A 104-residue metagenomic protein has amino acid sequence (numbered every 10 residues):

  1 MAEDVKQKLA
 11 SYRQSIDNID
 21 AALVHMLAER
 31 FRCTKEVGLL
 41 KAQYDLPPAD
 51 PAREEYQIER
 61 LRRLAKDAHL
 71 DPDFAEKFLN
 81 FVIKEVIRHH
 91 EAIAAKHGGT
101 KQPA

Functional and structural regions predicted by a protein language model:
M1-A104: Domain-level signature for soluble enzymes in the chorismate/prephenate branch of the shikimate pathway
